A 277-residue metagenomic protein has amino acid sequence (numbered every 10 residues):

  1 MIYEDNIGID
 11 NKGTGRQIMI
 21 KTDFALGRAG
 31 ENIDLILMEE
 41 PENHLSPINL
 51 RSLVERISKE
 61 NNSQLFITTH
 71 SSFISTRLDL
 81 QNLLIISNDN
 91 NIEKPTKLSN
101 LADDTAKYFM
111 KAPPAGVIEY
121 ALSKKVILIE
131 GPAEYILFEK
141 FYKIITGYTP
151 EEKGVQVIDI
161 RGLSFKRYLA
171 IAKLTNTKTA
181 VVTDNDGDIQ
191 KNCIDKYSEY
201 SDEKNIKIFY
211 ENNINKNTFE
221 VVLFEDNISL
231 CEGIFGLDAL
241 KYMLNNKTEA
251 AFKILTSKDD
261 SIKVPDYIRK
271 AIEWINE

Functional and structural regions predicted by a protein language model:
I2-E119, Y135-I136, I194-D195: Switch/communication elements of ASCE P-loop NTPase nucleotide-binding domains
G13-G15, G131, G162: Glycine-centered flexibility sites
A115-L128, Y135-E277: Acidic, Mg2+-coordinating catalytic modules of nucleic-acid enzymes
